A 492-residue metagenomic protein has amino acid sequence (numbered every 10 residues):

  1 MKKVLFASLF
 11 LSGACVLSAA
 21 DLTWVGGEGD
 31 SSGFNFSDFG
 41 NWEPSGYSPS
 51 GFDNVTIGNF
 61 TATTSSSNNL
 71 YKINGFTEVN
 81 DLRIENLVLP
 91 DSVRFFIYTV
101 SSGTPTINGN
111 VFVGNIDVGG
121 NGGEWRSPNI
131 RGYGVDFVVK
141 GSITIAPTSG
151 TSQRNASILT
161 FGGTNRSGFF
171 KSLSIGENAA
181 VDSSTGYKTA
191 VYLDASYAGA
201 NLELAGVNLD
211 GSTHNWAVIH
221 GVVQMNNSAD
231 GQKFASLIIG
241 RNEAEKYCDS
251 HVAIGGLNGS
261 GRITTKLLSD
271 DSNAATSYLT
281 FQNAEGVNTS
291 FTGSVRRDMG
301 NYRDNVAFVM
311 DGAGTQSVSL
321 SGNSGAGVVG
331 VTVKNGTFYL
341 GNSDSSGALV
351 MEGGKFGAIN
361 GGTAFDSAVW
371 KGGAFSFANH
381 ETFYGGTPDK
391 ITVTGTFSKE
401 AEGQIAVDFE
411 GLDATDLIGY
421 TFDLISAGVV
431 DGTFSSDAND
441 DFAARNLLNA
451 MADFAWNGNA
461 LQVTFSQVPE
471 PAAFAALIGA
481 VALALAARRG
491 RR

Functional and structural regions predicted by a protein language model:
M1-V4, P469-E470, A487-R492: Positively charged n-region of N-terminal signal peptides that target proteins for export
K2-S18, V481: Gram-negative bacterial Sec-dependent N-terminal signal peptides
S18-V111, N115-N121, R131-G134, S272 (+2 more regions): Solvent-exposed adhesion/ligand-recognition segments of exported proteins
L22-N41, G46, I107, V111-Q232 (+3 more regions): Extracellular repeat-rich scaffold modules on cell surfaces
F52, I73, V79-I84, V139 (+11 more regions): A broad structural signal for short, well-ordered beta-strand segments within beta-sheet-rich domains
N68-I73, F95-T99, P128-I130, S236-S250 (+1 more regions): Short aromatic-glycine motifs in intrinsically disordered, low-complexity regions
I254, S272-V287, A307-F308, G330 (+1 more regions): Extracellular beta-strand/loop-rich repeat segments of large surface/secreted proteins
E470-R488: A short, hydrophobic C-terminal helix/tail in secreted or cell-surface proteins
